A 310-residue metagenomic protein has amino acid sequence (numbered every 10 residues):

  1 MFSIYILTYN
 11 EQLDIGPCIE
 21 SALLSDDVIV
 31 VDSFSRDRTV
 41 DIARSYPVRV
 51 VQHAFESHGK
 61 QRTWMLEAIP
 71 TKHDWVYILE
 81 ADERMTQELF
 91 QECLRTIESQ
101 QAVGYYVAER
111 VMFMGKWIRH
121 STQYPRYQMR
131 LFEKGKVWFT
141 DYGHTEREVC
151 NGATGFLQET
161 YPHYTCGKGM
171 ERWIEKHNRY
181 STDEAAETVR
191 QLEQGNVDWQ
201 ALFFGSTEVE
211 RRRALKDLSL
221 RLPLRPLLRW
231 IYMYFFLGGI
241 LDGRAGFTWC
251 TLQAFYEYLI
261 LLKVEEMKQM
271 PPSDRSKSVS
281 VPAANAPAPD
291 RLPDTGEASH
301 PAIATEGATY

Functional and structural regions predicted by a protein language model:
S3-I6, I29: Short hydrophobic beta-strand elements that form part of the catalytic alpha/beta core underpinning NDP-sugar/donor
Y5-L24: Short, well-formed alpha-helical segments that are part of the catalytic scaffolds of diverse glycosyltransferases
G16, D37-Y46, E88: Acidic helix N-cap motif at the loop->helix transition within catalytic regions of sugar-transfer enzymes
S21, D32-D41, E80: A conserved acidic beta->alpha catalytic loop
Q52-G59: Short, acidic/glycine-rich phosphate-metal binding loop used to engage nucleotide
F55, L79-M85, L89: Acidic metal-phosphate-binding loop of nucleotide-sugar-dependent transferases
K60-L66, T86-M270, Y310: Catalytic-site signature of metal-activated, phosphate-bearing donor transferases, centered on the GT-A/GT-A-like
T63-W75: Active-site nucleotide-sugar/metal-binding loop of Leloir-type enzymes
